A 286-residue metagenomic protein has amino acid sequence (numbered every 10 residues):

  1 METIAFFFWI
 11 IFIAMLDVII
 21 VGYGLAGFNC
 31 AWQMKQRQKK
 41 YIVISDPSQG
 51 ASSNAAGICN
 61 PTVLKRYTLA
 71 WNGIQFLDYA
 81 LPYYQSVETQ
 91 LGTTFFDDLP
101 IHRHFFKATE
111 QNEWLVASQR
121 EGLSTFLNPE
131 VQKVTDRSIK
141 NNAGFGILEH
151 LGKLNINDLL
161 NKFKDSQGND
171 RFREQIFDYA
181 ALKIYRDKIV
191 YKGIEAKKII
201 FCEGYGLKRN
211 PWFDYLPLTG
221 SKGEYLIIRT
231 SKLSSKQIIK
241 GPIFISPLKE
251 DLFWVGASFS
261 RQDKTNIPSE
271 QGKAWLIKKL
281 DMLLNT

Functional and structural regions predicted by a protein language model:
L16-Y41: N-terminal Rossmann-like FAD-binding beta1-loop-alpha1 element of flavoenzymes
V21, E195-G206: Short hydrophobic core segments
A26-Q33, S53, G57-I58, V63 (+2 more regions): Active-site substrate-recognition segment that forms the wall of the catalytic cavity or substrate channel
Q36-S53: Glycine-rich FAD pyrophosphate-binding loop
I58-N142: Dinucleotide-binding Rossmann-like beta1-alpha1 core, especially the glycine-rich loop that anchors the ADP
T68-Y79, G146-K162, I267-Q271: Short beta-strand to alpha-helix junction loop
I147-K198: Helical element adjacent to the flavin cofactor pocket in flavoenzyme catalytic cores
